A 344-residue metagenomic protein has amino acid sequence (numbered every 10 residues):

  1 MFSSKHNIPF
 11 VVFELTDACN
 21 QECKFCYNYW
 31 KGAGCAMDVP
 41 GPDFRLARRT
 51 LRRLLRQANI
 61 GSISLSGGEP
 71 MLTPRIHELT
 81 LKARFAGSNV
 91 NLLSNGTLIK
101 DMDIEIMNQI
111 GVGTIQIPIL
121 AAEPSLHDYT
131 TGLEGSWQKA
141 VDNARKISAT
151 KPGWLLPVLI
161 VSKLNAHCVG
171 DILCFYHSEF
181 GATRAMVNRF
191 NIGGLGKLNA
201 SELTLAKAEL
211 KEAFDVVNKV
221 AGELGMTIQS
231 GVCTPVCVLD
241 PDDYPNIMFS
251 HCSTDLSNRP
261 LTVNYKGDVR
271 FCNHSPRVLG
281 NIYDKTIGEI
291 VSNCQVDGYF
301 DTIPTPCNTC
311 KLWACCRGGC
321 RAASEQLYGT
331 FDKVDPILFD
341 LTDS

Functional and structural regions predicted by a protein language model:
M1-N7, V269, N273-S344: Flexible mid-to-C-terminal extensions adjoining Fe-S/redox cofactors in radical SAM and related proteins
M1-T114: Conserved alpha-helical substructure of the radical SAM core
K5, Q57, Q109, A149-P152 (+3 more regions): Alpha-helix termination/capping residues and helix-transition junctions
V12, T16, N20, F249 (+3 more regions): Residues immediately within or flanking Cys/His clusters that coordinate Zn2+ in small zinc-binding modules
K31, G68, L120, F190 (+1 more regions): Flexible loop residues that form catalytic and substrate-binding hotspots at small-molecule/glycan-binding clefts
C35-M37, Q109-I110, T114, P118-K266 (+3 more regions): Radical SAM enzyme [4Fe-4S]-AdoMet core and its adjacent flexible, acidic and glycine-rich loops/tails across
F44, R48, T73, K100-D101 (+5 more regions): Structural motif corresponding to alpha-helix initiation and N-cap regions
